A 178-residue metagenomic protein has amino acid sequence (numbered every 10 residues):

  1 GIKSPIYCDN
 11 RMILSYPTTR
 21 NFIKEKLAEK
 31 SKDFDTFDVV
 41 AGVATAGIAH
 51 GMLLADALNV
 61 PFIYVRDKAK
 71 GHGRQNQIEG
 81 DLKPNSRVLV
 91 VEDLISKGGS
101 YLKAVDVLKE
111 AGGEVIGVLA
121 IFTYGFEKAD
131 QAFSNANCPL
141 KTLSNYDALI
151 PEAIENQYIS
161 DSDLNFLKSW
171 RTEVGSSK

Functional and structural regions predicted by a protein language model:
I2-T36: Active-site-facing substrate-recognition patch
E29, M52, D56, D106 (+1 more regions): Short, well-ordered alpha-helices that flank and scaffold nucleotide-derived cofactor binding pockets
D35-A44, L119: Short glycine-rich phosphate-binding loop at a beta-alpha junction
D38, S86, I116: Conserved acidic residues
V40-T45, G51-A55: Glycine/small-residue-rich phosphate/adenosyl-binding loop
H50-L89, K97-K103: Short, glycine/charge-rich flexible loops or terminal/linker lids adjacent to PRPP-binding catalytic cores
D106-K178: PRPP-dependent phosphoribosyltransferase catalytic core
